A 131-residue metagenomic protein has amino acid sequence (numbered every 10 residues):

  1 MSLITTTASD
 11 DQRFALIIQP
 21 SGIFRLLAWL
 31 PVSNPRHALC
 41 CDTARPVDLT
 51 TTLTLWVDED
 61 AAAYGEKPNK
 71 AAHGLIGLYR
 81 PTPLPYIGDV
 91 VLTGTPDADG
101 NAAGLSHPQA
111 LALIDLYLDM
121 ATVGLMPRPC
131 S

Functional and structural regions predicted by a protein language model:
S2-S131: Domain-length accessory/inserted modules outside core catalytic folds
